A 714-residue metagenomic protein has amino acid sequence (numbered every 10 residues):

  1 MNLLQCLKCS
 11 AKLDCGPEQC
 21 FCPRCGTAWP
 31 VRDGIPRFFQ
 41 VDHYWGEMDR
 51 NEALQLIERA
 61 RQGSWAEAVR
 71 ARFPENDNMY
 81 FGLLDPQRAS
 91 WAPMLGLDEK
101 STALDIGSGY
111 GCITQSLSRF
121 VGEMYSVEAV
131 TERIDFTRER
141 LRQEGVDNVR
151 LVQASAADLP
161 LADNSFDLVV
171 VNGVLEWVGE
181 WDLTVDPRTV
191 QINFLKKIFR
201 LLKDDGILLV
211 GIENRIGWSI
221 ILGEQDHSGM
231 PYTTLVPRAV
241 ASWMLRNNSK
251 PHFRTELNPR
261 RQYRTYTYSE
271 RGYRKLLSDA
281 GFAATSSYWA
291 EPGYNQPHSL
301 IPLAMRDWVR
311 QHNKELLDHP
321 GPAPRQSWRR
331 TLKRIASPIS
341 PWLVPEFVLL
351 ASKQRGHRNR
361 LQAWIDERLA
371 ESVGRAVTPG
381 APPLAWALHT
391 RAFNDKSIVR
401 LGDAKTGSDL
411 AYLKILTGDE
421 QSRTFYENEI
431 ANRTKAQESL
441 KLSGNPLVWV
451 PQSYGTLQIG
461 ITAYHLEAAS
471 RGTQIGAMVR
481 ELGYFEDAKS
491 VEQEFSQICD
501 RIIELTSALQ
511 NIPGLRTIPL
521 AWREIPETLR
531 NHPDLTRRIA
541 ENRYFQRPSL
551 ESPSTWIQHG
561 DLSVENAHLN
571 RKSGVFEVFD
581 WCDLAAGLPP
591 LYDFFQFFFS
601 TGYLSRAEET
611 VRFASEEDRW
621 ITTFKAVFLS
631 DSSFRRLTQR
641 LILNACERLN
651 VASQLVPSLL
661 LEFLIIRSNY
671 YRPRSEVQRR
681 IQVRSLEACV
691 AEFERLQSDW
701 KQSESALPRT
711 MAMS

Functional and structural regions predicted by a protein language model:
N78-S101: Conserved alpha-helix/loop element of class I SAM-dependent methyltransferases that forms part of the SAM/SAH-binding
R188-I207: A short glycine-rich, Lys/Arg-flanked "PGG" loop and its adjoining helix->strand segment in the class I
V210-V236: Conserved class I S-adenosyl-L-methionine
Y263-S287: Short alpha-helix
E371-P382, N511-H559, N570: An alpha-helical support segment within catalytic cores of ATP-dependent transferases
R400-N428: ATP-binding glycine-rich loop module of kinase domains
R423-F425, K572-F628: Active-site Asp-x-Gly
N432-G444, T473-R516, Q546-S549: Conserved kinase catalytic-core helix
